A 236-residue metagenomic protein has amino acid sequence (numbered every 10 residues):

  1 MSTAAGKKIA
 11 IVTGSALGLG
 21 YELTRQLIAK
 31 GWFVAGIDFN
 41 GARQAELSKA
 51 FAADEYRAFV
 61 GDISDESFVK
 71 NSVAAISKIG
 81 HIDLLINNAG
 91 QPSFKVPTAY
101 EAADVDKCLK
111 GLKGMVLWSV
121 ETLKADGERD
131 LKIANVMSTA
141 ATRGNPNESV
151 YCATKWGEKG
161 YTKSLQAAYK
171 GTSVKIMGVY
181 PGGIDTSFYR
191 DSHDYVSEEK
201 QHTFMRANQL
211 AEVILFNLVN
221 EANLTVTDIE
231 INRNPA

Functional and structural regions predicted by a protein language model:
A16-L17: Conserved glycine-rich cofactor-binding loop
K30-E46: Conserved glycine-rich Rossmann-like NAD(P)H-binding loop of the short-chain dehydrogenase/reductase
A42, V60-S72, A102: The beta1-alpha1 cofactor-binding region of Rossmann-like NAD(H)/NADP(H)-dependent oxidoreductases
K70, P92-D106, N147-V150, Y189: Conserved mid-core segment of classical short-chain dehydrogenase/reductases
Q91, T98-V116, A134, E158: Catalytic Tyr-X3-Lys loop
S119, T154: Active-site helix of classical SDR
S138: Residue(s) in the substrate-gating loop at a strand-loop-helix junction that position the organic substrate next
G178, E198-A236: C-terminal helical subdomain
